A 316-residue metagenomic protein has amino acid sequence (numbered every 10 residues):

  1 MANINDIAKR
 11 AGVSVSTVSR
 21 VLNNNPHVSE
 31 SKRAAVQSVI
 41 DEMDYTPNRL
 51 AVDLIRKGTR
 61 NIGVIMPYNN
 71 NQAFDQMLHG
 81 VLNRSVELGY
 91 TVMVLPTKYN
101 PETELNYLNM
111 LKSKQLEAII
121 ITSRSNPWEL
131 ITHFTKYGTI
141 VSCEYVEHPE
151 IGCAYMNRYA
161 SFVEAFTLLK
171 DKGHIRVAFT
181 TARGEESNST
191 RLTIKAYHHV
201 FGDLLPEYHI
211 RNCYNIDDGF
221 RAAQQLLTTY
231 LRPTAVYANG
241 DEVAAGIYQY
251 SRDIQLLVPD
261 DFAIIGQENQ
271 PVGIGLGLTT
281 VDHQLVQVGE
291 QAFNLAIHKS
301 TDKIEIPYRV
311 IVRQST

Functional and structural regions predicted by a protein language model:
M1-R60: N-terminal helix-turn-helix DNA-binding module of bacterial transcription factors
A2, D41-H79, L88, M110-S113: N-terminal helix-turn-helix/winged-helix DNA-binding helices and compositionally similar short basic alpha-helical
M66-Q76, L95-E102, C153-E164, F179-Q224 (+3 more regions): Hinge/beta->alpha junction and helix N-cap segments in small-molecule ligand-binding domains
V86-W128: Central regulatory/effector-binding core of bacterial HTH transcription factors
T122-S161, G184, E242, E268-T279: Flexible loop/hinge segments that line or gate small-molecule binding clefts
I175-R176, L205-E207, V258-I264: Short acidic capping loops at alpha-helix termini that bridge into adjacent secondary structure
T229-T316: Flexible loop/turn connectors
